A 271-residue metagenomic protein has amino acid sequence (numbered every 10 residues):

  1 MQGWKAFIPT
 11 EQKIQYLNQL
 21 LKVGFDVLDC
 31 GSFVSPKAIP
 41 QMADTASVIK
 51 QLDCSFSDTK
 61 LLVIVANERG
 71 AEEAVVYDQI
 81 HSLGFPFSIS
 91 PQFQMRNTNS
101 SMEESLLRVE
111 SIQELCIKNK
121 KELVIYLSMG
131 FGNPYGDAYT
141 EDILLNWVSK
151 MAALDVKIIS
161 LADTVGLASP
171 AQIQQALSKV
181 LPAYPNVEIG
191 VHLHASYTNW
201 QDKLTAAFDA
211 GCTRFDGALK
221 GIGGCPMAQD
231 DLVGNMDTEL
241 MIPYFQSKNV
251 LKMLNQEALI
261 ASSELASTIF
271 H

Functional and structural regions predicted by a protein language model:
M1-H271: Catalytic cores and adjacent flexible loops of soluble metabolic enzymes that perform enolate/carbanion chemistry on
